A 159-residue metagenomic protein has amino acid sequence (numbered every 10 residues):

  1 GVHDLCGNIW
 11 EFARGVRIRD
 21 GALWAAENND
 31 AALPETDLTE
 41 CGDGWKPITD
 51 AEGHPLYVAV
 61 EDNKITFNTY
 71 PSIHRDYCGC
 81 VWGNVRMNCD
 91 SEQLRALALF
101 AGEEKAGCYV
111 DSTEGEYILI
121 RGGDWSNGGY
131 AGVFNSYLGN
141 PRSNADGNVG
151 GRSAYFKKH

Functional and structural regions predicted by a protein language model:
G1-C6: Short, well-ordered junction/capping motifs at the entry into regular secondary structure
I9-R17, L38-H159: C-terminal, surface-exposed recognition/capping segments
R19-N29: A short, polar/charged loop-to-alpha-helix boundary motif
D30-L33, G139-N140: Short, low-complexity, polar/charged sequence segments that are solvent-exposed and flexible
